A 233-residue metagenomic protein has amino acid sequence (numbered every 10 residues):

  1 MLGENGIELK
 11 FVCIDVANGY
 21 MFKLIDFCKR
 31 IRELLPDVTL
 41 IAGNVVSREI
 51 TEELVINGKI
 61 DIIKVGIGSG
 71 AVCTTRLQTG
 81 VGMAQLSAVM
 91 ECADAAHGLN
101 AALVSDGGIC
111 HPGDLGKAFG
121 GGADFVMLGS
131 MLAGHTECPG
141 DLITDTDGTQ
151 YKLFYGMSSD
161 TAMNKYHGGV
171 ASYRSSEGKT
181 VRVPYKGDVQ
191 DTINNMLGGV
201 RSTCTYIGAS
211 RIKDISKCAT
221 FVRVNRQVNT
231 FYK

Functional and structural regions predicted by a protein language model:
M1, V16-T39, V45-L54, G70-A93 (+1 more regions): Active-site-adjacent beta->alpha loops and helix N-cap segments on the catalytic face of soluble alpha/beta enzymes
M1-E8: Active-site-proximal beta-alpha core segment in soluble small-molecule metabolic enzymes
E8-F11, I31-V46, I62, A95-G107: Short beta-strand/loop segments at the ligand-binding rim of alpha/beta enzyme cores
I14, I63, R211: Short, conserved catalytic/metal-binding motifs centered on acidic residues
D15, G19, D188-D191: Short, surface-exposed alpha-helical recognition segments that flank or form part of ligand/macromolecule-binding
R32-L34, V55-I60, F119-G120: Short, surface-exposed basic-aromatic patches at helix termini and helix-loop junctions that form
G58, G80-S105, I109-K233: Alpha/beta catalytic cores of nucleotide-metabolism and tRNA/nucleoside-modifying enzymes
I60-S69, L128-G129: Non-cysteine beta-strand/loop elements that form the S-adenosyl-L-methionine
